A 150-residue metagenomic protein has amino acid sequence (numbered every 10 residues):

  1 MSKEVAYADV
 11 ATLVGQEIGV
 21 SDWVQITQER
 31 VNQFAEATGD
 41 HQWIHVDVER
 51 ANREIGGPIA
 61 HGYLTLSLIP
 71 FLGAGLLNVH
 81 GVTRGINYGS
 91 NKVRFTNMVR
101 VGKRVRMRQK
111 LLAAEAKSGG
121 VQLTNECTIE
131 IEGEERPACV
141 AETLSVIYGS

Functional and structural regions predicted by a protein language model:
M1-L13, V99-S150: HotDog/MaoC-like acyl-thioester-processing domains
S2-N87: Hot-dog-fold acyl-thioester-processing enzymes
S90-F95: Short alpha-helix capping/helix-loop boundary micro-motifs
